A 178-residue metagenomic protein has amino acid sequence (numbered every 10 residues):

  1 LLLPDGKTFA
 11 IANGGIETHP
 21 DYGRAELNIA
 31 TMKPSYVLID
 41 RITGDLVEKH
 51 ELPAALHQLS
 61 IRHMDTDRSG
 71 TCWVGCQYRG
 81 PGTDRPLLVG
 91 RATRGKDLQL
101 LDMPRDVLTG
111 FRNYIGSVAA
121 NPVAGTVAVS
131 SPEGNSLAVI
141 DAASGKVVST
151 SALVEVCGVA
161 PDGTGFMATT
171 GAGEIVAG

Functional and structural regions predicted by a protein language model:
D5-K7, S69-T71, V123-G125, G163-G165: Short coil/turn segments that connect the beta-strands within blades of beta-propeller domains
I11, W73-G75, V129, A168-T169: Residue position within the beta-strands of beta-propeller blades
I11-K33, G75-P86: Short, conserved, GDST-rich strand-edge loop motifs in beta-rich repeat architectures
E26-G44, P86-K96: Beta-propeller blade signature
M32, Q58-I61, R85, Y114 (+2 more regions): Beta-rich catalytic cores
T43-S60, L98-N113: Surface-exposed loop and turn segments in beta-propeller and other repeat-based domains that flank or scaffold
L101-G116, K146-G163: Conserved blade-ending motifs and adjacent loop-strand segments that build the rim/top face of beta-propeller domains
